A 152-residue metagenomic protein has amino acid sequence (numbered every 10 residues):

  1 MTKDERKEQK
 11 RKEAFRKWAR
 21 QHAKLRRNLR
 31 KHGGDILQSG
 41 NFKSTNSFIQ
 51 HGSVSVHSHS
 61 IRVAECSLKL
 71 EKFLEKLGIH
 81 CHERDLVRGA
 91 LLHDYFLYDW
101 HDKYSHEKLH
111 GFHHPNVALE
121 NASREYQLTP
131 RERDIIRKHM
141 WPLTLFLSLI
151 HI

Functional and structural regions predicted by a protein language model:
T2-D102: Acidic/His-rich, divalent-metal-binding segments that scaffold phosphate/diphosphate chemistry
R62-L70, H113-E125: An active-site-proximal "capping" alpha-helix that borders the catalytic cofactor pocket
C81-V87, H113, Q127-R131: Alpha-helix N-cap and coil->helix boundary residues
D102-H113: Post-HEXXH active-site segment of zinc metalloproteases
R133-R137: Beta-strand segments within the central parallel beta-sheet cores of soluble alpha/beta enzyme folds
H139-L143: A short structural micro-motif
L147: Terminal recognition/anchoring or ligand-binding modules at protein termini
I150-I152: Conserved small/polar residues in nucleotide/adenosyl-binding loops
